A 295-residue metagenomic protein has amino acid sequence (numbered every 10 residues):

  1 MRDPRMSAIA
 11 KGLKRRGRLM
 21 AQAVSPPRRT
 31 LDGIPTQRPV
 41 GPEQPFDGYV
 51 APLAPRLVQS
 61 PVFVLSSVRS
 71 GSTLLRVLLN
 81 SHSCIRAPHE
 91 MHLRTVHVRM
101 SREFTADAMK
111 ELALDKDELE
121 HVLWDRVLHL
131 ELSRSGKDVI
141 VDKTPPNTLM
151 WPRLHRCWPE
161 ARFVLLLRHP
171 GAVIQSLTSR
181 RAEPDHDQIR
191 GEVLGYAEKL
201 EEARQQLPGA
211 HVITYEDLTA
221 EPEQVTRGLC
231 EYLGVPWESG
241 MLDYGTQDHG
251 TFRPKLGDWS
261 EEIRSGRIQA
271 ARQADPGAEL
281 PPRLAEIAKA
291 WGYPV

Functional and structural regions predicted by a protein language model:
M1-V62, E201-R204, E231-V295: PAPS-dependent sulfotransferases, especially Golgi type II membrane carbohydrate sulfotransferases
P35, Q44-G48, M100, E120-R126 (+2 more regions): Short hydrophobic/aromatic-rich motifs at helix boundaries and adjacent loops
D47-Y49, L53-R56, S60-L65, V77-P152 (+2 more regions): PAPS-dependent sulfation machinery
L65-S66, E216: Surface-exposed loop and edge beta-strand positions of immunoglobulin-like domains
R69-S70: ATP-binding Walker
T73-L74: Phosphate-binding Walker
R99-T105, R134-L242, G250-G266: PAPS-dependent sulfotransferase catalytic domain
